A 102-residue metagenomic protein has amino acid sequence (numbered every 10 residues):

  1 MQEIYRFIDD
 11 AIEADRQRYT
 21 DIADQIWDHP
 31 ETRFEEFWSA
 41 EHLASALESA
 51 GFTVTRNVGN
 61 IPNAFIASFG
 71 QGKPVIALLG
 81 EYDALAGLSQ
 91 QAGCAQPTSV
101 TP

Functional and structural regions predicted by a protein language model:
Q2-P102: Acidic/His- and Gly-rich active-site-bordering loop/insert found across diverse amide/peptide-bond hydrolases
